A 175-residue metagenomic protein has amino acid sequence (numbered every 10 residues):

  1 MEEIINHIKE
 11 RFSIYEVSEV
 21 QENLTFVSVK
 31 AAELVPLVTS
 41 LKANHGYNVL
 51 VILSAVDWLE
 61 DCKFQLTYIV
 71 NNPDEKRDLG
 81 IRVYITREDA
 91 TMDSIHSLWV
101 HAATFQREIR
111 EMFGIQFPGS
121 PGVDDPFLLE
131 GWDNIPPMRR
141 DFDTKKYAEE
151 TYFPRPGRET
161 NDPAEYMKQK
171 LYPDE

Functional and structural regions predicted by a protein language model:
M1-E175: Terminal low-complexity/charged segments
